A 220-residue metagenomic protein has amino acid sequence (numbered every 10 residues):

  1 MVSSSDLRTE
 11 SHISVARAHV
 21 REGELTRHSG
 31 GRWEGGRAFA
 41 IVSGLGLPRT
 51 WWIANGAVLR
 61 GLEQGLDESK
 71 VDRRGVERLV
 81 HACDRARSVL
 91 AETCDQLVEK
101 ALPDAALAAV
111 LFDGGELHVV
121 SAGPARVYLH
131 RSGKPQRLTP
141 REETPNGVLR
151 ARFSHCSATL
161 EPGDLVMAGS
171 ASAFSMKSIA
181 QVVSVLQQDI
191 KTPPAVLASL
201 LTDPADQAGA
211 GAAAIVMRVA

Functional and structural regions predicted by a protein language model:
M1-L66, E99-D104, A109, E116-L117 (+3 more regions): N-terminal entry segment of metal-dependent catalytic domains or homologous docking segments
V2, R150, L160-A220: C-terminal catalytic subdomain
G35-R37, G114-E116, P162-G163, A210-A212: Short coil/turn connectors at secondary-structure junctions
I41-L45, P124, L165-A173: DG-centered beta-turn motif at the end of beta-strands
T50, A54-V58, R74-A82, S178 (+1 more regions): Short amphipathic alpha-helical segments
L59-K70, R87, Q187-I190: Short amphipathic alpha-helical signal-transduction/dimerization elements
V71-H130, F153-C156, L201-A210: Catalytic core of PPM/PP2C metal-dependent serine/threonine phosphatase domains
